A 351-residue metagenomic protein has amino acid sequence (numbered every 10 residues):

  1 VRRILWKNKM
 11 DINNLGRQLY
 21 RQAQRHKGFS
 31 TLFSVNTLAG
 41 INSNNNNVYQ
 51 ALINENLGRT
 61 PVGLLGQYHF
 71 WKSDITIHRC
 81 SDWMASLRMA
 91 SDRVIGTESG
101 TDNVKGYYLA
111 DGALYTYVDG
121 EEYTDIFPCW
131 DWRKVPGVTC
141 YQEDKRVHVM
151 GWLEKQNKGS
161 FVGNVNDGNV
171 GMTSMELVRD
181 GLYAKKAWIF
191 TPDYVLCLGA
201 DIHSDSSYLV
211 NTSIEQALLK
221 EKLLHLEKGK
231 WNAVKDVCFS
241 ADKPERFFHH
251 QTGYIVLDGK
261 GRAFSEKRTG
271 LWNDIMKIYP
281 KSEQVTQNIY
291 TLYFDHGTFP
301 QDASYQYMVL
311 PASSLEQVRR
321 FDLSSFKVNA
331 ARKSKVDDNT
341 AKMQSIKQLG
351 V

Functional and structural regions predicted by a protein language model:
R2-V351: Extended polysaccharide-engagement surfaces of secreted carbohydrate-active enzymes
